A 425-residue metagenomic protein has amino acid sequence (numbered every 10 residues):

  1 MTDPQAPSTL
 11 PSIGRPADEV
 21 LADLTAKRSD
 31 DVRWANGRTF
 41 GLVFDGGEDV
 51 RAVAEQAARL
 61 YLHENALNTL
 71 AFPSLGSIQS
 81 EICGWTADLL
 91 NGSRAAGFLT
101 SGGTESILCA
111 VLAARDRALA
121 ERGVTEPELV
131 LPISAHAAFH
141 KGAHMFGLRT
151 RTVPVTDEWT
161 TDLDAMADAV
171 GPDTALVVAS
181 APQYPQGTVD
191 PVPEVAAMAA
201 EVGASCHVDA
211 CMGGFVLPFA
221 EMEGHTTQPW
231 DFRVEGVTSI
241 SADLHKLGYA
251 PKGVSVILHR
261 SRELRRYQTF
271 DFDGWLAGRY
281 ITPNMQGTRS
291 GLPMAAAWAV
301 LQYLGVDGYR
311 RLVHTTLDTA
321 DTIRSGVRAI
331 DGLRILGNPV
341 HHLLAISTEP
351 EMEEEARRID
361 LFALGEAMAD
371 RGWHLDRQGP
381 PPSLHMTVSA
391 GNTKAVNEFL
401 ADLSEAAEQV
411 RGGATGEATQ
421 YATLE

Functional and structural regions predicted by a protein language model:
M1-S93: N-terminal entrance/gating region of PLP-dependent enzymes' catalytic architecture
H63-L70, S93-F98, R151-T152, A175-A181 (+4 more regions): Glycine- and acidic
S74-L75, F98-T104, L131-I133, G337 (+1 more regions): Active-site nucleophile and cofactor-binding loops and adjacent substrate-binding regions of central metabolic enzymes
S80-A87, L108-R115, H140, P193-A196 (+5 more regions): Predominant activation on well-ordered alpha-helical scaffold segments within soluble catalytic domains
S101-I281, E366: Conserved PLP-enzyme active-site core in the AAT-like
M222-H341, S347-E353, L424-E425: Active-site C-terminal subdomain of aminotransferase-like
G332-L400: Conserved PLP-binding catalytic core of the aspartate aminotransferase-like
H385-E425: PLP-dependent enzyme catalytic core of the Aspartate aminotransferase-like
